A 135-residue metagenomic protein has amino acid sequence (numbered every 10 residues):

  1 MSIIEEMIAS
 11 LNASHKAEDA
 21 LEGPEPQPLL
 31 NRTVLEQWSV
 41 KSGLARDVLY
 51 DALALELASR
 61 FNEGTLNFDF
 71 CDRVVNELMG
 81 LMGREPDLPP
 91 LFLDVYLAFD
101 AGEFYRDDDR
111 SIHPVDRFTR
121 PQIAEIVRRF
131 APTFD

Functional and structural regions predicted by a protein language model:
M1-D135: Acidic, Ser/Pro/Thr-rich low-complexity regulatory regions and the short amphipathic helical interaction modules they
